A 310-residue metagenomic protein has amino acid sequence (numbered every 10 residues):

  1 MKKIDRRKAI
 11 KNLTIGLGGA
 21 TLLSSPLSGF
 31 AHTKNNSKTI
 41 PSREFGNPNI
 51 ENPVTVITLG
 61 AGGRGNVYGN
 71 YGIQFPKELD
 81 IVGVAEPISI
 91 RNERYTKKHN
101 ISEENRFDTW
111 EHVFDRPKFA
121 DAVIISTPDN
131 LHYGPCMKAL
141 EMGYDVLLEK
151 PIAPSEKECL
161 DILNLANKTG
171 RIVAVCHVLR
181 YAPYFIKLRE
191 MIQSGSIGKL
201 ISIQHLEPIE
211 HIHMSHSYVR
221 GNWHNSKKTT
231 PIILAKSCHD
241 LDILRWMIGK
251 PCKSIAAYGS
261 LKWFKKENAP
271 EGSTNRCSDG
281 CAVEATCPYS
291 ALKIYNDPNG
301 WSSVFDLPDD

Functional and structural regions predicted by a protein language model:
K2, R7-H32: N-terminal export signals
S25-G63, N70, Q74: C-terminal segment of N-terminal export signals and the immediately downstream linker at the start of the mature
T58, I125, L148, V173-V175 (+1 more regions): Hydrophobic residues in well-ordered beta-strands that form the structural core
G62-G65, I172, L179-D310: Predominantly a Rossmann-like dinucleotide-binding segment in NAD(P)-dependent oxidoreductases
G65-Y68, H132: N-terminal Rossmann-fold NAD(P) dinucleotide-binding loop
E78-T96: NAD(P)-binding Rossmann-fold cofactor-contacting core
G83, A122, S202: Short, Asp-centered acidic motifs that coordinate Mg2+ and/or phosphate in catalytic or ligand-binding sites
I101-L165: Beta-loop-alpha module in the N-terminal Rossmann-like domain of NAD(P)-dependent dehydrogenases, especially those
